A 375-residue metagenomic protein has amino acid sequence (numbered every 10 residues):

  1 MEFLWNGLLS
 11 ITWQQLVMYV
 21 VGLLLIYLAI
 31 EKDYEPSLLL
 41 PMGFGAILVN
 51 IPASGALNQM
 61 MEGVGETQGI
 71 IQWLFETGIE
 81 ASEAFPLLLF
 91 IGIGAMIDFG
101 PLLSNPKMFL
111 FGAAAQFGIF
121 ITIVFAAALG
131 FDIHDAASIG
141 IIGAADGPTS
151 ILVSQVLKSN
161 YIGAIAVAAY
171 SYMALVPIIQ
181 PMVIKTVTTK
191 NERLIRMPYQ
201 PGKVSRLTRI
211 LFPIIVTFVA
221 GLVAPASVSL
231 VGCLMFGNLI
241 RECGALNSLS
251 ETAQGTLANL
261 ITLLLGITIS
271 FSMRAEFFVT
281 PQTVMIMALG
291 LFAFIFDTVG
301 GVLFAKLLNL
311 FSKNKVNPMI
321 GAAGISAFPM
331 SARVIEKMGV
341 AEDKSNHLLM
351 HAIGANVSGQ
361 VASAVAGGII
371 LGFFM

Functional and structural regions predicted by a protein language model:
M1-E66: N-terminal alpha-helical transmembrane segments of multi-pass membrane transport and channel/translocase proteins
M1-S10, L16, E62-T67, M182-L211 (+2 more regions): Intrinsically disordered, low-complexity non-transmembrane regions of multi-pass membrane transporters
L25, L48, I79-L103, N238-I240 (+1 more regions): Hydrophobic transmembrane alpha-helices of secondary-active transporters and Na+-translocating membrane complexes
E31-L39, L57-N58, W73-L74, M96-F111 (+4 more regions): Interfacial helix-loop-helix linkers and transmembrane-helix boundary segments in multi-pass membrane proteins
A81-S82, I91-M96, F111-I121, F125 (+3 more regions): Alpha-helical membrane segments and immediately flanking helix-loop junctions that form or couple to the substrate/ion
L102-I123, A275-G301, A352, N356: Entry/N-cap segments of selected transmembrane alpha helices and their immediately preceding amphipathic helices
A168-A245: Membrane-embedded hairpin module used as a gating/binding unit in multi-pass transport and secretion proteins
V216-G301: Transmembrane helical segments that form the transport core of multi-pass membrane transport proteins
